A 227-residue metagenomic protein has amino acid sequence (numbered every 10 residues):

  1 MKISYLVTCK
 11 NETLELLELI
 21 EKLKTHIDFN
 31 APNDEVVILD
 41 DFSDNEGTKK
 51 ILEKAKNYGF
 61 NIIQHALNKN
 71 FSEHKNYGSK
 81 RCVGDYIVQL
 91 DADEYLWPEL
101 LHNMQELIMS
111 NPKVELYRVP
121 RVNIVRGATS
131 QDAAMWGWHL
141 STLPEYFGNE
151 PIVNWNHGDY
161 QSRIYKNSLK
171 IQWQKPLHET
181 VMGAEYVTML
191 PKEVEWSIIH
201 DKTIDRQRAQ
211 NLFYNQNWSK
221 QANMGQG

Functional and structural regions predicted by a protein language model:
K2-S4, E35: Cell-envelope/extracellular polymer assembly enzymes that use nucleotide-activated donors
V7-C9, D40: Short beta-strand/turn micro-motifs composed of small residues that flank or help shape donor/cofactor-binding pockets
E12-I27: Short, well-formed alpha-helical segments that are part of the catalytic scaffolds of diverse glycosyltransferases
K22, V36-L52, L67, D91-E94: A conserved acidic beta->alpha catalytic loop
K49-E73, Y77-R81: Conserved donor nucleotide-binding strand/loop of the catalytic core
S72-S79, W97-G227: Catalytic-site signature of metal-activated, phosphate-bearing donor transferases, centered on the GT-A/GT-A-like
I87: Short aromatic/hydrophobic "clamp" motif used to bind/position activated sugar donors
